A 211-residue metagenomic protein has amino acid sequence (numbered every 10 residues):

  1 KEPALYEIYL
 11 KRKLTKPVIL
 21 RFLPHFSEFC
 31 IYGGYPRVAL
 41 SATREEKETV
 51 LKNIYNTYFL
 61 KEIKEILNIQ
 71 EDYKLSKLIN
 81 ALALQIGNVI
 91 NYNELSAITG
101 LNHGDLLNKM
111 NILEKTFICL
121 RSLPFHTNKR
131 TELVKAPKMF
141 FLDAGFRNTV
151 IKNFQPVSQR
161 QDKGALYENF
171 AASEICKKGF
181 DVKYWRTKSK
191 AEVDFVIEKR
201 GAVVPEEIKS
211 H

Functional and structural regions predicted by a protein language model:
K1-G34: Amphipathic alpha-helical segments of the small helical/lid subdomains adjacent to P-loop NTPase cores
A39-V203: Accessory nucleic acid-recognition modules appended to NTPase machines
A202-H211: Active-site ExK catalytic segment of metal-dependent nucleases
